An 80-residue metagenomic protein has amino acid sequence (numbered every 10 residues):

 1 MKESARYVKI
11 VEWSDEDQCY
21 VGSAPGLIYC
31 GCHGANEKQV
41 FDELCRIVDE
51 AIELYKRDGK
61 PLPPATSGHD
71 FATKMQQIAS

Functional and structural regions predicted by a protein language model:
M1-V8, K38-S80: Short, charged, surface-exposed hinge/linker loops at domain edges that act as mobile lids or interdomain connectors
E3-A5, Y20, I28: ATP-dependent carboxylate activation and anion-phosphoryl transfer catalytic cores that bind Mg-ATP to form
I10-E12, H33, Q77: Generic structural detector for well-ordered beta-strands
E12-G26: Short aromatic-glycine-(Arg/Gly/Cys) micro-motifs in beta-strand/loop hairpins
C19, C30-C32, C45: Generic recognition of cysteine residues
A24, C32, R57: Short glycine/serine/threonine-biased micro-segments
I28-Q39: A short, exposed loop/beta-hairpin motif centered on an aromatic-Gly-Thr core
